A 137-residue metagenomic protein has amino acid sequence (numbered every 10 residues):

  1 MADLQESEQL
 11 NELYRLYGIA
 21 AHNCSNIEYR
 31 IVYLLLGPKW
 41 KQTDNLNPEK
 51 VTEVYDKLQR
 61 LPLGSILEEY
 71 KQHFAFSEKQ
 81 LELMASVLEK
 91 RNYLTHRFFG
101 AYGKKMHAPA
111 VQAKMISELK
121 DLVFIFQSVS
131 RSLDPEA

Functional and structural regions predicted by a protein language model:
M1-G64, S132-A137: Amphipathic alpha-helical interface elements
Q5-E8, E12-I19, F76-L83, V111-K114 (+1 more regions): Non-transmembrane, amphipathic alpha-helical segments
S7, K71-F74, M106: General secondary-structure edge motif
L61-Q80, M84: Helix-adjacent hinge/juxtasegments
K79-S132: Charge-enriched, short contiguous segments at helix-coil
